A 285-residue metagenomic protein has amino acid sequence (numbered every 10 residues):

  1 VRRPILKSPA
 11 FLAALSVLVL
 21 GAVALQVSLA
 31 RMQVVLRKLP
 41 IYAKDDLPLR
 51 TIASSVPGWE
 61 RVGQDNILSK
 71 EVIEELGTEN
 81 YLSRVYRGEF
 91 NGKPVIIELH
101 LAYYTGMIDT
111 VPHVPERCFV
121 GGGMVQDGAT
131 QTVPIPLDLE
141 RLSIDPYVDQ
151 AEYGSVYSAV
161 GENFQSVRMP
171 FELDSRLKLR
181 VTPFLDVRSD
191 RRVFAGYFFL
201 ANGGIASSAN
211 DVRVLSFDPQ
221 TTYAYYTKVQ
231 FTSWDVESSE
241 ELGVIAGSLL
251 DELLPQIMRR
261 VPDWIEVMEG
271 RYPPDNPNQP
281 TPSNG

Functional and structural regions predicted by a protein language model:
V1-S8: Short, Lys/Arg-rich N-terminal segment immediately upstream of the first membrane anchor
A10-V27: Hydrophobic membrane-insertion alpha-helices, especially the h-region of bacterial N-terminal signal peptides
V17, V34-R37, P57, G63: N-terminal secretory-pathway/extracellular module detecting exported/lumenal segments and adjacent signal-anchor/first
A22-A24, V34-L36, T221: Primarily extracytoplasmic/secreted proteins and surface-exposed domains characterized by disulfide-bonded cysteine
A30-P48: Alpha-helical transmembrane signal-anchor/signal-peptide segments
K44-E75: Short extracytoplasmic
N80-G247, E252-W264: A cross-kingdom signal targeting lumenal/periplasmic-facing segments of multi-pass membrane and secretory-pathway
D263-G285: Short, highly charged C-terminal tails/helix-capping segments
